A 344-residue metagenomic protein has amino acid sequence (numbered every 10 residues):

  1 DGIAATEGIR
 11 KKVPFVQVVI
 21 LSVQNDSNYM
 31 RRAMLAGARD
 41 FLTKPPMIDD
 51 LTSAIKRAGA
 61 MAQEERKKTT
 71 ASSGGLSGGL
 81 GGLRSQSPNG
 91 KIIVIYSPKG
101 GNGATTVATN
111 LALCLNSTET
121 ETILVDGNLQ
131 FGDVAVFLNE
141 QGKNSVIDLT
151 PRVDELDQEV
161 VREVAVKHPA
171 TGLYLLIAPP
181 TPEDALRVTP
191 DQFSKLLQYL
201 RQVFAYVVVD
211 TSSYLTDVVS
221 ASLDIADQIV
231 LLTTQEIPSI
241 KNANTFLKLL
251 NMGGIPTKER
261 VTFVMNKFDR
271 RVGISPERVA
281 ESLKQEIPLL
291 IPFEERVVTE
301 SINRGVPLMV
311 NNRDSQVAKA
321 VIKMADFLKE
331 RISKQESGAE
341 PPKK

Functional and structural regions predicted by a protein language model:
I3-F15: Short amphipathic alpha-helix used as the core "switch/output" element in two-component signaling
N28, P46-I55: C-terminal output helix
S85-D133, Y199-L200: Walker A/P-loop phosphate-binding motif and the immediately C-terminal alpha-helix
L115-L175: Phosphate-binding loop that captures ATP/GTP phosphates
V153-L215: Cytosolic-facing regulatory segments adjacent to core modules
K267, A280-L308, V321: Beta-strand-loop-alpha "switch" segments that mediate conformational coupling across diverse proteins
